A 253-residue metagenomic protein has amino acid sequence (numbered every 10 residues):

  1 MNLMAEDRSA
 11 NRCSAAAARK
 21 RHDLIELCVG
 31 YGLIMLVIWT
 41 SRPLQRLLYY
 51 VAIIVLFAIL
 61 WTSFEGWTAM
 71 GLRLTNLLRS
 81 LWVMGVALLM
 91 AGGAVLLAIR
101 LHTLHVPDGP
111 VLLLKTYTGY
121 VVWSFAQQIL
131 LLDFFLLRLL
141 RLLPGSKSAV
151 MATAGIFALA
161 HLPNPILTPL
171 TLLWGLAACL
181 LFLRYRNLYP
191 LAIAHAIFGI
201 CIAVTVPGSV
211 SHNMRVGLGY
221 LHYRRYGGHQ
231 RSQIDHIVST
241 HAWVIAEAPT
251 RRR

Functional and structural regions predicted by a protein language model:
M1-A69, A203-R253: N-terminal, membrane-interfacial amphipathic/helix-forming hydrophobic leader that caps and precedes the first
E6-G30, F64-G93, D108-T116, R141-L142: Interfacial transmembrane-helix boundary/kink motif in multi-pass membrane proteins
L24-C28, L81-G85, L114-Y117, K147-A152 (+2 more regions): Hydrophobic alpha-helical transmembrane segments
V29-L36, V150-A158, W174-A178: Hydrophobic, membrane-inserted alpha-helices
L36-S41, L96-V106: Juxtamembrane "helix-exit" motif on the non-cytosolic side of transmembrane helices
L47-V55, L113-T118, V122, A126 (+2 more regions): Membrane-embedded alpha-helical segments of multi-pass membrane proteins, especially the transmembrane helices
V106-L159: Function-critical hydrophobic alpha-helical transmembrane segments in multi-pass membrane proteins
T168-G227: Functionally important transmembrane alpha-helices
